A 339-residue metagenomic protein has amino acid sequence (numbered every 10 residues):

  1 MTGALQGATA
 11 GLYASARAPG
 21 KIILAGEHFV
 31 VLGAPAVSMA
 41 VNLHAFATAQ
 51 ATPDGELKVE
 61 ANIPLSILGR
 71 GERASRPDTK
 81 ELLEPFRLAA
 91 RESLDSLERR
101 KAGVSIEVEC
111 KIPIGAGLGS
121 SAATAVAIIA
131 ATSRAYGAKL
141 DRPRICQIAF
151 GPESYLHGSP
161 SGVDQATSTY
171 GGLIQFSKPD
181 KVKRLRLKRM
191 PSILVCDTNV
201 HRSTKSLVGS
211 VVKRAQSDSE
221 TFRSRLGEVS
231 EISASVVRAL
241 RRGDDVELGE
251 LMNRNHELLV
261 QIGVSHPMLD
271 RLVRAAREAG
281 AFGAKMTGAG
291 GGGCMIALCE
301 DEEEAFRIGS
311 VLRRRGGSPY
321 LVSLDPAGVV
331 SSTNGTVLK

Functional and structural regions predicted by a protein language model:
T2-I23, V30, S38, F46-D95 (+4 more regions): C-terminal nucleotide
L43, A116-R142: DPxDG-like acidic metal-binding loop motif
A90-I114, I148: Glycine- and acidic-rich phosphate- and metal-coordinating loops
G103, G290-G292: Glycine-rich nucleotide-binding loop
G117, C294-I296: Short aromatic/hydrophobic contact patches that present stacked aromatics for nucleic-acid/ligand binding
L118-A122, A284-G290: Short glycine/threonine-rich catalytic loop with a Thr-x-Gly-x-Asp
